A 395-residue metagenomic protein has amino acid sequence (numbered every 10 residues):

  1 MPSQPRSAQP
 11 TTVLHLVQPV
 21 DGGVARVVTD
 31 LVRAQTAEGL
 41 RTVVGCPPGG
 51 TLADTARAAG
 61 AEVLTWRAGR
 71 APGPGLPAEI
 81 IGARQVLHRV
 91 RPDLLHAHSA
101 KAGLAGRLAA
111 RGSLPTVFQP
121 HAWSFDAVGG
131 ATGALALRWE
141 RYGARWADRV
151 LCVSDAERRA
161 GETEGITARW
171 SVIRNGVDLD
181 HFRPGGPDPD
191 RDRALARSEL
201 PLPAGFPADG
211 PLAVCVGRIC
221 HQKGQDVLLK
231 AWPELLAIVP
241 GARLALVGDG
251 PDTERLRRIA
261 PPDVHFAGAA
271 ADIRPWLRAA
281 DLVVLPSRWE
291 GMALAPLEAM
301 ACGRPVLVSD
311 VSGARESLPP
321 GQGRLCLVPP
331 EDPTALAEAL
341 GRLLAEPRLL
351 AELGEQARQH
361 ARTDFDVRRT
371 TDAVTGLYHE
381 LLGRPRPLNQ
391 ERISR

Functional and structural regions predicted by a protein language model:
L14-G22, R26-A78, A160, W170-V172: N-terminal strand-loop element at the rim of the active site of nucleotide-sugar-dependent glycosyltransferases
G22-R33, A105, P211, C215-E234 (+2 more regions): A conserved mid-protein helix/loop that constitutes part of the nucleotide-sugar donor-binding site
P74-I81, P115, S124-W146, R159: Nucleotide-sugar donor phosphate/pyrophosphate-binding loop at the beta->alpha transition of glycosyltransferases
W146-V172, V177-H181: A short, active-site helix/loop in glycosyltransferases that binds the activated sugar's phosphate group
A269, R288: Aromatic "clamp/platform" in nucleotide-sugar-dependent glycosyltransferases that forms part of the donor/acceptor
P305-S309: Short hydrophobic beta-strand element within catalytic cores of glycosyltransferases and related nucleotide-activated
P319-G321, L325-T334, R342-P347: Conserved acidic donor-binding segment of nucleotide-sugar-dependent glycosyltransferases
R342, L349-D364, A373-T375: A short, well-ordered alpha-helix in the C-terminal region of glycosyltransferases
